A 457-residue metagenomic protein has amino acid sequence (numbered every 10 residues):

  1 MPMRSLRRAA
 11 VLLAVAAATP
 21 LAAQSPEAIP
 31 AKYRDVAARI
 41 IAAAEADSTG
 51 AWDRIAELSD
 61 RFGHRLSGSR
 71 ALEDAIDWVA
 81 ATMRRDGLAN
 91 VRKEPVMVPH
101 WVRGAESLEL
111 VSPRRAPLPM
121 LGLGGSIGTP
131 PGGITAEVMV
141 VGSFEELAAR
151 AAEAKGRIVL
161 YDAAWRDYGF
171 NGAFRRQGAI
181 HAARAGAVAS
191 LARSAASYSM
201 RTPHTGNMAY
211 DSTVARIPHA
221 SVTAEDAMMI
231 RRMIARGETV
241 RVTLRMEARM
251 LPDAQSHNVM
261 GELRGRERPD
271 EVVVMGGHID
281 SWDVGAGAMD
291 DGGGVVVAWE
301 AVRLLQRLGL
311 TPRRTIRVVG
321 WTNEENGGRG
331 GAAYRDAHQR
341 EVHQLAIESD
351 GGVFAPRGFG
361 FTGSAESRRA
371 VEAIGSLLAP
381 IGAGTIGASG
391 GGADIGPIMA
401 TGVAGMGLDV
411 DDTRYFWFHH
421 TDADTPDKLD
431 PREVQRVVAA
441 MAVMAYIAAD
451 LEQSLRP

Functional and structural regions predicted by a protein language model:
M1-L13: Bacterial N-terminal signal peptides that target proteins for export
S25-Y33, A37, A42-E45, A56 (+2 more regions): Noncatalytic luminal/extracellular "stalk/propeptide" segments of secretory-pathway proteins
K32-V36, S112-P113, P117-A151, M208-A288 (+2 more regions): Soluble metallo-hydrolase cores and metallopeptidase-like ectodomains found primarily in the secretory/periplasmic
A37-E45, D60-A71, S107, G125 (+9 more regions): Second-shell loop/turn segments in exported
R84, V259, M275-G327, M441: Alpha-helical metal-binding/catalytic segments enriched in His/Glu/Asp
R115, P131, A136, I217-V222 (+5 more regions): Metal-dependent peptidase/peptidase-like ectodomains
E145-S197: A conserved hydrophobic secondary-structure block that centers on an alpha-helix together with its immediately flanking
R303, R307, F416-P457: His/Asp/Glu-rich mid-to-C-terminal helical/loop segments that flank catalytic regions of hydrolases
